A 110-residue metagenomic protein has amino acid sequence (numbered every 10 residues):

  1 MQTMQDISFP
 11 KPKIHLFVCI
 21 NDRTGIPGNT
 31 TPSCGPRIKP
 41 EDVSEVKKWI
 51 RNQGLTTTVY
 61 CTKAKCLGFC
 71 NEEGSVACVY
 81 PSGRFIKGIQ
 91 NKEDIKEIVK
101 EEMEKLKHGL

Functional and structural regions predicted by a protein language model:
M1-K13: N-terminal, charge-rich interaction modules
Q2-M4, S75-P81, E102-L106: Histidine/cysteine-enriched polar flanking segments
I7-P10, N52, G68: Sterically constrained small-residue positions within well-ordered secondary structures of folded domains
K13-I38, Y60-Y80: Local cysteine-cluster metal-coordination motifs and their immediate loop/turn environment, predominantly Fe-S cluster
G35-V59, F85-E102: Ferredoxin-type iron-sulfur electron-transfer modules in oxidoreductases and energy-metabolism complexes
L110: Charged phosphate-binding loop/patch that engages nucleotide di/tri-phosphates or the phosphate backbone of nucleic
